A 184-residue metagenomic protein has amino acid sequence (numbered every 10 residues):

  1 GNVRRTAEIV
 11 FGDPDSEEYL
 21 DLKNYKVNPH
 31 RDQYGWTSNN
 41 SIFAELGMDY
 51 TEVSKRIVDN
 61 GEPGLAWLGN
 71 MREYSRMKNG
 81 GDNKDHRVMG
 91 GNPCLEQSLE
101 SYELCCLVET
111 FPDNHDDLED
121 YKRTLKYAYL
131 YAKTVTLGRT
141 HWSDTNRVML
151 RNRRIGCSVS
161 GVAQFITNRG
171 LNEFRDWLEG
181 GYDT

Functional and structural regions predicted by a protein language model:
G1-N83, G156-D183: Conserved, charged catalytic cores of large soluble enzymes
I57-R169: Function-dense linear segments that define catalytic or interfacial modules in macromolecule-processing proteins
